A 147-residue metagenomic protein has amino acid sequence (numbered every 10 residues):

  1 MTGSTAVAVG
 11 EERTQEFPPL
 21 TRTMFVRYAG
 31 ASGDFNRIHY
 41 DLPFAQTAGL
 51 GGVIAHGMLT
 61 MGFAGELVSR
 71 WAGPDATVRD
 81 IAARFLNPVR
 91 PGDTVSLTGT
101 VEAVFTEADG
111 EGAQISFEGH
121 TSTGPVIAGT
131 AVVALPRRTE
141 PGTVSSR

Functional and structural regions predicted by a protein language model:
M1-R13, P91-R147: HotDog/MaoC-like acyl-thioester-processing domains
M1-V53: Catalytic strand-loop segment that frames the active site of acyl-thioester-processing enzymes
S4-A6, A31-S32, S69-D75, F105-T106: Intrinsically disordered, low-complexity segments enriched in polar/charged residues with Gly/Pro, especially when
F17-L20, F85, V133-L135: Hydrophobic residues in beta-strands and at strand termini
Q46-A55, L59-E102: Hydrophobic beta-strand-centered segment that forms part of the acyl-chain substrate-binding groove
